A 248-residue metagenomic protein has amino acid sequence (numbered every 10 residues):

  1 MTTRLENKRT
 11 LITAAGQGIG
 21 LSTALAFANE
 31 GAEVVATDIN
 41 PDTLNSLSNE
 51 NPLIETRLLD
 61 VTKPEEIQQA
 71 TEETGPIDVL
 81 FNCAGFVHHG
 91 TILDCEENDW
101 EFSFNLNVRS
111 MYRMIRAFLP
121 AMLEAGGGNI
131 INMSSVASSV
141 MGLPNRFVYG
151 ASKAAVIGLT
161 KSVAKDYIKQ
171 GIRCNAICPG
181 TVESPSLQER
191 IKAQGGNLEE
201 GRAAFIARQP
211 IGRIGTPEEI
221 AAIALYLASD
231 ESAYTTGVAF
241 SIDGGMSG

Functional and structural regions predicted by a protein language model:
T91-I92, D99-F104, G201, F205: Substrate-binding pocket helix/loop in short-chain dehydrogenase/reductase
Y112, R213-I242, S247: C-terminal substrate-recognition "lid" of short-chain dehydrogenase/reductases
I115, S152, T160: Active-site helix of classical SDR
P120, K165-K169, A233: Alpha-helical segment proximal to the catalytic Tyr-Lys
S135: Residue(s) in the substrate-gating loop at a strand-loop-helix junction that position the organic substrate next
V140-M141, S162-I172: Active-site-adjacent segment of SDR/Rossmann-fold oxidoreductases
P179-E189, A193: Short, flexible catalytic-loop segment of classical short-chain dehydrogenase/reductase
